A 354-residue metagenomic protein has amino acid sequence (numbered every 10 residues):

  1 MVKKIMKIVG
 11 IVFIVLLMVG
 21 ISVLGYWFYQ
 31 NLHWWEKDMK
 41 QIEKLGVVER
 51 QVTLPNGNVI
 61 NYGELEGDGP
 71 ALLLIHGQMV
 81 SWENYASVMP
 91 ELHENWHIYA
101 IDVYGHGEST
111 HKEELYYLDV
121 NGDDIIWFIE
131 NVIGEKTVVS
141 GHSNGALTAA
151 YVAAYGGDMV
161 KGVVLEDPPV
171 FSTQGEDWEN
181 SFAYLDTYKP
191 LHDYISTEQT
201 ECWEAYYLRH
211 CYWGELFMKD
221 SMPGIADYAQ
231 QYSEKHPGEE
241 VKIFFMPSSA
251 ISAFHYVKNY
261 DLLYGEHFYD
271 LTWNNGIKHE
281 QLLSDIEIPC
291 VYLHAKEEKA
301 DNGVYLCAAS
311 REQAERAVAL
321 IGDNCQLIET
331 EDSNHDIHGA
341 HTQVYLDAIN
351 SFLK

Functional and structural regions predicted by a protein language model:
V2-L72, N95-W96, E135, E315-R316 (+2 more regions): Alpha/beta-hydrolase fold catalytic core
P55, V103-S140, N144: Active-site loop/oxyanion-hole signature of alpha/beta-hydrolase fold enzymes
N58, L65-E108: Conserved HGGG/HGGXW glycine-rich cap/lid loop of the alpha/beta-hydrolase fold
E135-E179: Conserved hydrolase catalytic core segment
V164-W203, L208: Flexible "cap/lid" loop of the alpha/beta hydrolase fold
K219-Q281, E297: Hydrophobic, aromatic-rich cap/lid helix
P289-D332: Conserved loop-alpha-helix segment in the C-terminal half of the alpha/beta-hydrolase fold that carries the catalytic
T330-T342: Catalytic histidine-centered segment of alpha/beta-hydrolase-like enzymes
